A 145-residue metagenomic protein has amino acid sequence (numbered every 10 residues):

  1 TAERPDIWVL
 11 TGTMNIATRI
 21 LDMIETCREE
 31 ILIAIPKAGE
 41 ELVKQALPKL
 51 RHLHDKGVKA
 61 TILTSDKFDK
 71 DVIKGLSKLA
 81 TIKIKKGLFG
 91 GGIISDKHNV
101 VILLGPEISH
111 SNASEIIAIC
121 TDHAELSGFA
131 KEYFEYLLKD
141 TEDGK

Functional and structural regions predicted by a protein language model:
T1-A17, L21, T26, K74-G75 (+4 more regions): Inter-domain helical "communication" segments and dimerization helices that couple sensory or membrane-embedded modules
T1-K56, T61: PLD-like (HKD) phosphodiesterase/transphosphatidyltransferase domain
I35, E142-K145: Long, hydrophobic, amphipathic alpha-helical segments used as structural scaffolds
I35, T64, L104: Short beta-strand/turn micro-motifs composed of small residues that flank or help shape donor/cofactor-binding pockets
P36, I102, K139: Residue-level marker of positions within ordered structural domains that often coincide with functionally constrained
V43, V72-I73: Short Asp/Glu-rich motifs
S65-K70: Short, polar loop motifs at secondary-structure junctions
L79-G128, F134: HKD (HxKxxxxD) catalytic microenvironment of the phospholipase D
